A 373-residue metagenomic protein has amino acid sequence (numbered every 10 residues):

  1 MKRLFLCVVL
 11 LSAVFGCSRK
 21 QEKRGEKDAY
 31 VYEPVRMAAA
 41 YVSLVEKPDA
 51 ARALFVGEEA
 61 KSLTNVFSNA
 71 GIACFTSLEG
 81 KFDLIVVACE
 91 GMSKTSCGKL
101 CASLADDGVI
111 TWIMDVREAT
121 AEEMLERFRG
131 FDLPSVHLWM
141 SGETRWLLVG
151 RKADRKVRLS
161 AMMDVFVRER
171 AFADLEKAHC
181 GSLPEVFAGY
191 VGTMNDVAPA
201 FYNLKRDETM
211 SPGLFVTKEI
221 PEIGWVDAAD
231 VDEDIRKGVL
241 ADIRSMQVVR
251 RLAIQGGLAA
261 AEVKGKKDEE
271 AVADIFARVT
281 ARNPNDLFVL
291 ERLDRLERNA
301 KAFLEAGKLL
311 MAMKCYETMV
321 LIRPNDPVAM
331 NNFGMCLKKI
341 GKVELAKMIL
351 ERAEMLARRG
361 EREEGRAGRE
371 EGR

Functional and structural regions predicted by a protein language model:
R24-L54, F67-N69, M140-L287: Soluble small-group transferase modules, centered on the S-adenosyl donor enzyme superfamily
K94-V109, E126: A short glycine-rich, Lys/Arg-flanked "PGG" loop and its adjoining helix->strand segment in the class I
E305-A306, K339-I340: Register position in tetratricopeptide repeats
